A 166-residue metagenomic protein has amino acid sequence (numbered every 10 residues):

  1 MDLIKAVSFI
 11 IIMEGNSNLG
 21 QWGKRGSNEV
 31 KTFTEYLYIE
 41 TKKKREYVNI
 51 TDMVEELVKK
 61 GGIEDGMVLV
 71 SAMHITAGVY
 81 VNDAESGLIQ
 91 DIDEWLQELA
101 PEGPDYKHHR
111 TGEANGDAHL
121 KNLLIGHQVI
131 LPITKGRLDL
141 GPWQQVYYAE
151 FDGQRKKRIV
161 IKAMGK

Functional and structural regions predicted by a protein language model:
L3-V7, I11-K166: Active-site histidine-anchored catalytic micro-motif
